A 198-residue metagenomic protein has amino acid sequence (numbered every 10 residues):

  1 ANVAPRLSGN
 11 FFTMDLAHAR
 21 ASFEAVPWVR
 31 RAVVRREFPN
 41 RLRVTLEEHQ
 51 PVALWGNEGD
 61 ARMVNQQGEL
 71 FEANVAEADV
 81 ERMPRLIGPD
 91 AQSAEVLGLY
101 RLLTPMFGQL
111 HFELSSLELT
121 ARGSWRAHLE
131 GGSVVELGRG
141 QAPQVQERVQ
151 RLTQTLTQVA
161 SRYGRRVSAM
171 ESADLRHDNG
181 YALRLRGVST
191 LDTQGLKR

Functional and structural regions predicted by a protein language model:
N2-N10, M14-A25, A32-R198: Charged, solvent-exposed interaction patches on well-folded alpha/beta domains that mediate macromolecular contacts
